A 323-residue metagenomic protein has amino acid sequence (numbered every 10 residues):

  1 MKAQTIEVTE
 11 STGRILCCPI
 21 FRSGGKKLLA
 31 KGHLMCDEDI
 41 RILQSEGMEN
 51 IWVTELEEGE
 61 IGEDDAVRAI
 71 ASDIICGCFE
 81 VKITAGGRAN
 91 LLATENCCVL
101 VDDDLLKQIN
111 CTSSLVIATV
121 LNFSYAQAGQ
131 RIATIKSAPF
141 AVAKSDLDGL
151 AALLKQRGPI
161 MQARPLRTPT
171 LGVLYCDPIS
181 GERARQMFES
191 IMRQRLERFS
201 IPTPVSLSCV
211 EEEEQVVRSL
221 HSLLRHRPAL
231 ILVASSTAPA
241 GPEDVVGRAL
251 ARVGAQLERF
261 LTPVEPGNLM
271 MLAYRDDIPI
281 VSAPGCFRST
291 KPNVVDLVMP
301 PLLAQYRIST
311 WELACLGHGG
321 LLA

Functional and structural regions predicted by a protein language model:
M1-S145: Phosphate-interaction motifs
V8-T9, G13, K27, V81-T84 (+5 more regions): Solvent-exposed alpha-helices and their adjacent loops that cap or buttress functional pockets in soluble metabolic
K31, T94-E95, I135-A138, L174-P178 (+4 more regions): Fold-independent oxyanion-binding glycine-rich loops and adjacent beta-strand/coil segments at enzyme active sites
C36, G59-V67, Y125, R185 (+4 more regions): Generic structural signal for well-ordered, non-membrane alpha-helical segments in soluble metabolic enzymes
S45-E49, S72-F79, A128-S137, E197 (+4 more regions): Generic secondary-structure signature for well-ordered alpha-helical cores
M48-E49, G86, A128-Q130, R167-L171 (+2 more regions): Short coil/turn connectors at secondary-structure junctions
P139-L230: Phosphate-binding glycine-rich loops and their immediate beta-loop-alpha structural context
P204-A323: Short glycine/threonine-rich loop/turn motifs
